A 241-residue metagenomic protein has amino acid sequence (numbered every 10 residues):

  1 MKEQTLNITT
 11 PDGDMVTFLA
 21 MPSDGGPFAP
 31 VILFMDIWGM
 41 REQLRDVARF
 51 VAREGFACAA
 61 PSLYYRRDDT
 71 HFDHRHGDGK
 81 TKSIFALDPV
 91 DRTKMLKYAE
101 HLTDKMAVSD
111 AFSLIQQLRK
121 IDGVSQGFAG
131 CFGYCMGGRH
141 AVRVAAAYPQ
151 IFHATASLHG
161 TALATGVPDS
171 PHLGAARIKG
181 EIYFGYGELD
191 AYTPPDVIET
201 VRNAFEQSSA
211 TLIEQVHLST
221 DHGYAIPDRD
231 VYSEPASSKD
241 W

Functional and structural regions predicted by a protein language model:
M1-W241: N-terminal cap/leader regions of alpha/beta-hydrolase-fold enzymes, predominantly small-molecule hydrolases
